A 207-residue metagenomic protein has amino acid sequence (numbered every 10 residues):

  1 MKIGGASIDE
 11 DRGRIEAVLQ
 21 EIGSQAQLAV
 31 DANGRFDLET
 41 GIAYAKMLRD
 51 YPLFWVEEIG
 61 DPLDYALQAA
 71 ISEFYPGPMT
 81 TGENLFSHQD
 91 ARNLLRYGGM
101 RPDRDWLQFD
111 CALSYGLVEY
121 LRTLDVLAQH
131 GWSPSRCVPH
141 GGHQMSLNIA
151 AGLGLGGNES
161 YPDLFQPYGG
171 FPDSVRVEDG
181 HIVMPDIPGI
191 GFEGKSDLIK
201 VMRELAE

Functional and structural regions predicted by a protein language model:
M1-A69, F74-Y75: Metal-dependent enolase-superfamily TIM-barrel catalytic cores that perform enediolate-based chemistry
M1-K2, L28-N33, L107-A112, I190 (+1 more regions): Short acidic catalytic loops
I3-G4, N33, G60, N84 (+3 more regions): Proline- and acidic/polar-enriched loop/turn elements at helix boundaries
I8, E57-E58, T81-N84, R136 (+2 more regions): Hydrophobic alpha-helical scaffolding
R12, L38, P62-Y65, L117 (+3 more regions): Electropositive phosphate-/nucleotide-binding environments in soluble metabolic enzymes
K46, P52-W55, L63-H181: Shared catalytic-loop signature of beta/alpha-barrel
F165-E207: C-terminal extensions of enzymes
